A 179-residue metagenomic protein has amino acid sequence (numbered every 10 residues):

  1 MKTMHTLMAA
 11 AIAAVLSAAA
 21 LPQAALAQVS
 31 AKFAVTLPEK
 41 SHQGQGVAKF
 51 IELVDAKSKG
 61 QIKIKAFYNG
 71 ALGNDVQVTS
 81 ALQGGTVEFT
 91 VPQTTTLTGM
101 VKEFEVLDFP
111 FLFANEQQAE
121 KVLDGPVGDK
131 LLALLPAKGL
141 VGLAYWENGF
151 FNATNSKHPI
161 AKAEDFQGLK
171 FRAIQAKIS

Functional and structural regions predicted by a protein language model:
M1-A11, A18: Bacterial N-terminal signal peptides that target proteins for export
A14-A25: C-terminal segment of classical bacterial N-terminal signal peptides
K32-K49, N69-N74: Extracytoplasmic "Venus flytrap"
K40-K65, G125, I178: Short, polar/charged alpha-helical segment
I51-E52, S80-Q83, E88, Q93-S179: Contiguous mixed-secondary-structure segments that line small-molecule binding/active-site clefts of soluble domains
I64-G73, K170-A173: Short beta-strand-to-loop elements that line the ligand-binding cleft of bilobed periplasmic-binding protein-like
Q77: Catalytic cores of alpha/beta
